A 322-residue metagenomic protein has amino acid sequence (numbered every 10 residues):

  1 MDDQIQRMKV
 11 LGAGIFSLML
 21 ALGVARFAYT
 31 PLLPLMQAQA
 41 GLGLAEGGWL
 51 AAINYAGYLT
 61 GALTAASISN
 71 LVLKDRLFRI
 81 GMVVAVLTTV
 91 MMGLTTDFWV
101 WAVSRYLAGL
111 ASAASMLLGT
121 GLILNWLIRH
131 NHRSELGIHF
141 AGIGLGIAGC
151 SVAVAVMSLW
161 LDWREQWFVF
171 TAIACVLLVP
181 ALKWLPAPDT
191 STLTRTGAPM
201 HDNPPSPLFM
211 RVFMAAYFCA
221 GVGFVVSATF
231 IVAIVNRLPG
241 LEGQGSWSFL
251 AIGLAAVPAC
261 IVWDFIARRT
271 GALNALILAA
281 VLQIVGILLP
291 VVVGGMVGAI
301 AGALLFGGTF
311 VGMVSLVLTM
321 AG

Functional and structural regions predicted by a protein language model:
R7-A28, P207-G223, L304-G308: Pair of pore-lining "gating" transmembrane helices in MFS-fold secondary transporters
T30, M210-L250: Extracytoplasmic gate region of multi-pass secondary transporters
G41, L73, L94-V100, V293-G294: Helix-breaking motifs and short loop linkers at transmembrane-helix boundaries and internal kinks in secondary membrane
G61-L73, A259-G271: Helix-to-loop junctions at the C-terminal end of transmembrane segments in multipass secondary transporters
T88, W99-L107, V297-L305: Paired small-residue
S104-G142: Cytoplasmic helix-loop-helix junction between adjacent transmembrane helices in 12-TM secondary transporters
S134, I138-P186: Helix-loop-helix hairpin linking two adjacent transmembrane segments in secondary transporters
L273-V317: C-terminal transmembrane helical hairpin of 12-TM major facilitator-type secondary transporters
